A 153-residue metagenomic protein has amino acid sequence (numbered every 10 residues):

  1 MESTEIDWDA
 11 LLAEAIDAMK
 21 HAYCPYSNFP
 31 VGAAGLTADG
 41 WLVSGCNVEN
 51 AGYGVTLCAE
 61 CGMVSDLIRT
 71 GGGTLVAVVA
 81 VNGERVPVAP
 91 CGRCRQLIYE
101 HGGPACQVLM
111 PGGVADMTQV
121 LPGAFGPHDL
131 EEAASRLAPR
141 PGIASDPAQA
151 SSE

Functional and structural regions predicted by a protein language model:
E2-H21, G73-S152: C-terminal binding/interaction regions
Y23-Y26: Short Gly/Pro-enriched turn/cap motifs at secondary-structure boundaries
N28-T37: Short beta-strand scaffold segments in enzyme catalytic cores
L36-A38, N47-V48: Histidine- and/or cysteine-centered catalytic micro-motif in compact active-site loops
C46-C61: Compact, glycine-rich, soluble single-domain proteins
C58-A77: Short, solvent-exposed cationic patches
